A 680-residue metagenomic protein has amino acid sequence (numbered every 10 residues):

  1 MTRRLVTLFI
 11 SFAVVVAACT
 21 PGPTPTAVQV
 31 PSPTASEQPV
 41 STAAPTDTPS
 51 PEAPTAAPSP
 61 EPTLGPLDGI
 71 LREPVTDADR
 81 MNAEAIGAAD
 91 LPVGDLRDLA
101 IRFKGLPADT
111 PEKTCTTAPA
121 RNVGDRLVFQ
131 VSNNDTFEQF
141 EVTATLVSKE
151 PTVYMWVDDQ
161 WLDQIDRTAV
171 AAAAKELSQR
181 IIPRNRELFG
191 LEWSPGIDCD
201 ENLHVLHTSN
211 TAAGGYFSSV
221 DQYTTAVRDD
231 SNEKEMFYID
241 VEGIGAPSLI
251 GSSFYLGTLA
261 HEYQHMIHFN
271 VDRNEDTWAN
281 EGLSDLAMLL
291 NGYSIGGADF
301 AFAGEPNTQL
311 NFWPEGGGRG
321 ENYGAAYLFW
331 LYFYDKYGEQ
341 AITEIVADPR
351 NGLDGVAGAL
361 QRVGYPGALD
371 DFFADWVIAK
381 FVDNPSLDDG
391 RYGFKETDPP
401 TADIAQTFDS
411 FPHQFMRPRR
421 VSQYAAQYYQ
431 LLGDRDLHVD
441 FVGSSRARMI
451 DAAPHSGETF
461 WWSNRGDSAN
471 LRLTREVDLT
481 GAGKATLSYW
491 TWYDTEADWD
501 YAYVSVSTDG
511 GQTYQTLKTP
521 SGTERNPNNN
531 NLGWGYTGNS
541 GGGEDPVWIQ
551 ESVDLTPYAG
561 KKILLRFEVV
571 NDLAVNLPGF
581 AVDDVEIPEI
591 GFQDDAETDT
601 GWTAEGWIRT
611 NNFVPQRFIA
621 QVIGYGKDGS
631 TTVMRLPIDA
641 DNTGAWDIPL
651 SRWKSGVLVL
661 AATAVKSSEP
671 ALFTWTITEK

Functional and structural regions predicted by a protein language model:
A18-T63: Ser/Thr-rich, Proline-interspersed low-complexity disordered segments
T48, A56-T63, N351-T474, W490 (+3 more regions): Beta/coil-rich, acidic/histidine-enriched accessory regions frequently appended to metallopeptidases
A53-P195: N-terminal module-boundary/linker segments of secreted carbohydrate-active enzymes
K149-D276, N280-L283, N291-G297, F302-W313: Juxtacatalytic substrate-recognition/specificity segment
V220, A226-N232, S253, G257 (+3 more regions): Acidic/His/Gly-enriched intrinsically disordered linker/tail segments that often contain short helix/coil "MoRF-like"
D335, D478-T480, W490-E496, E568-V570: Solvent-exposed strand-to-loop "edge" motifs in beta-rich extracellular domains
A485-T491, I563-V570, A596, L660: Extracellular beta-strand-rich recognition modules
S505-G560, T610-I619, I623-G644: Exoplasmic/lumenal beta-rich domain surfaces
